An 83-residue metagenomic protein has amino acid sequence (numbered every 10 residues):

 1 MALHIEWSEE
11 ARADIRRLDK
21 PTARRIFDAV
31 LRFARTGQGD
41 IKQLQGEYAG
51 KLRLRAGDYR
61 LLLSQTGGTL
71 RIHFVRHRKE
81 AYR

Functional and structural regions predicted by a protein language model:
M1-E6, E10-A13, R17-R24, G39 (+2 more regions): Enriched for short, Lys/Arg-rich terminal
V30-R55, Y82: A short, surface-exposed loop/turn module that caps and links secondary-structure elements
